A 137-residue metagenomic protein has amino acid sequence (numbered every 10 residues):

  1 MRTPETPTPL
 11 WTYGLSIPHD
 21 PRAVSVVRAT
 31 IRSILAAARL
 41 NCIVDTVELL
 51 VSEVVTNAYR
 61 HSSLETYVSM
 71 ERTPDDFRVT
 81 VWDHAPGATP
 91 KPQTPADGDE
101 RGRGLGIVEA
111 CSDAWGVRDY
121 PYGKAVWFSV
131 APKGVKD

Functional and structural regions predicted by a protein language model:
M1-G14, Y59-D137: Conserved beta-strand-loop-beta-strand hairpin that lines the nucleotide-binding pocket of ATP/GTP-utilizing enzymes
G14-R28: STAS-typified acidic loop motif
H19, L35, R39-C42, A58 (+1 more regions): Short coil/turn residues that cap or connect secondary-structure elements
V24-S52: Conserved short strand/loop->alpha-helix "switch" segment adjacent to the catalytic nucleotide/phosphoryl-transfer site
V27, I31, V54, V79-V81 (+1 more regions): Hydrophobic packing within well-folded, soluble alpha/beta domains
